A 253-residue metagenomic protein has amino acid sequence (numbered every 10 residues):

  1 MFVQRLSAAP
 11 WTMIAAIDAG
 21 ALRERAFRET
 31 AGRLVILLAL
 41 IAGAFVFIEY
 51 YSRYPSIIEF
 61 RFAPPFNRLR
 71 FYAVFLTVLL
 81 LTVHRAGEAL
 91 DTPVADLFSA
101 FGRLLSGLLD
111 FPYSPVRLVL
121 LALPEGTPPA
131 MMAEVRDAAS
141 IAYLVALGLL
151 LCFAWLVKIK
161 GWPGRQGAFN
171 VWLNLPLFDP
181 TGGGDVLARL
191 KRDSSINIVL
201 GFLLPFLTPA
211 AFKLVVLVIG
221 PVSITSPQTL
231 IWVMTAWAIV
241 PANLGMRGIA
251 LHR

Functional and structural regions predicted by a protein language model:
M1, F60-T77, A139-G148, A188-I198: Alpha-helical transmembrane segments and their helix-start/interface "positive-inside/aromatic belt" motifs in integral
M1-A9, G182-P205: Loop-to-transmembrane boundary segments
M1-E59: N-terminal ordered "arm"
R23-R25, L204-T225: Juxtamembrane "helix exit" motif at the C-terminal ends of alpha-helical transmembrane segments in multi-pass membrane
T30-A39, D137-K158, L230-I239: Alpha-helical transmembrane segments
P55, P64, R68-L69, A86-L150 (+1 more regions): Long, highly hydrophobic alpha-helical transmembrane signal-anchor segments
W162-D185: Juxtamembrane inter-helical linkers in multi-pass membrane proteins
V216-R253: Alpha-helical transmembrane segments and their immediate juxtamembrane interface regions
